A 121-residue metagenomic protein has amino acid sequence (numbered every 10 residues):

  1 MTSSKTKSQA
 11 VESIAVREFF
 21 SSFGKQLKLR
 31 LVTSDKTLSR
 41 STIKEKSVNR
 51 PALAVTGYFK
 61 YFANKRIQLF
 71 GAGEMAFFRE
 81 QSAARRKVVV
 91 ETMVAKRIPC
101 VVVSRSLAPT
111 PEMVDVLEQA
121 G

Functional and structural regions predicted by a protein language model:
T2-V94: Gly/Thr-rich phosphate-binding loop signature of adenosyl cofactor/nucleotide-binding cores
A84, S106-A108: Residue-level recognition of alpha-helix initiation/capping sites
P99: Short acidic/polar active-site loop segments enriched in Thr and Asp
A108-D115: Short, glycine/polar-rich helix-capping loops at beta-to-alpha or helix-loop-helix junctions that flank or form
A120-G121: Long, charge-dense
